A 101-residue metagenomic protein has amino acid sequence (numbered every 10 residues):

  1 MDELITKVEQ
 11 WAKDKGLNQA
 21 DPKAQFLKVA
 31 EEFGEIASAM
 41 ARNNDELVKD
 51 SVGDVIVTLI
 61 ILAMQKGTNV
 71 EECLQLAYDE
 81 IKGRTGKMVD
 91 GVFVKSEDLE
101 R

Functional and structural regions predicted by a protein language model:
M1-V52, I56-R101: Flexible "arm" and connector segments at domain edges
